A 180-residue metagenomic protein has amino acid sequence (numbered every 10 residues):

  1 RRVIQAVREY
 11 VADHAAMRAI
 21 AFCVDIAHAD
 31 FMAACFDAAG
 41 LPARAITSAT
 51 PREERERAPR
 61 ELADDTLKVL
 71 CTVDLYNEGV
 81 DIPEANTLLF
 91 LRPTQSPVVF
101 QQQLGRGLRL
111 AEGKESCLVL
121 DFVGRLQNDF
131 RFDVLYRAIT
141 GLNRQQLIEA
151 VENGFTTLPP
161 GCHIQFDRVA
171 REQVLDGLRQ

Functional and structural regions predicted by a protein language model:
R1-C35: Conserved strand-helix element at the start of the C-terminal RecA-like helicase core
A12-R18, A39-P42, D81-N86: Short, surface-exposed connector motifs at secondary-structure boundaries
I20, H28-N77: Conserved helicase ATPase core of P-loop NTP-dependent helicases/translocases
V24, S48, L75, A85-T94 (+1 more regions): An acidic- and aromatic-residue-enriched active-site/binding cleft used to recognize and process polar
R44, L89, L118-L120: Hydrophobic/aromatic beta-strand patches that form the interior of the parallel beta-sheet core in alpha/beta enzyme
L70-N86, G105-R109: SF2 helicase motor core recognition
P93-T140: Conserved segment of the helicase C-terminal RecA-like domain
F132-Q180: Long, largely alpha-helical accessory region at the distal end of helicase-like NTP-driven motors
